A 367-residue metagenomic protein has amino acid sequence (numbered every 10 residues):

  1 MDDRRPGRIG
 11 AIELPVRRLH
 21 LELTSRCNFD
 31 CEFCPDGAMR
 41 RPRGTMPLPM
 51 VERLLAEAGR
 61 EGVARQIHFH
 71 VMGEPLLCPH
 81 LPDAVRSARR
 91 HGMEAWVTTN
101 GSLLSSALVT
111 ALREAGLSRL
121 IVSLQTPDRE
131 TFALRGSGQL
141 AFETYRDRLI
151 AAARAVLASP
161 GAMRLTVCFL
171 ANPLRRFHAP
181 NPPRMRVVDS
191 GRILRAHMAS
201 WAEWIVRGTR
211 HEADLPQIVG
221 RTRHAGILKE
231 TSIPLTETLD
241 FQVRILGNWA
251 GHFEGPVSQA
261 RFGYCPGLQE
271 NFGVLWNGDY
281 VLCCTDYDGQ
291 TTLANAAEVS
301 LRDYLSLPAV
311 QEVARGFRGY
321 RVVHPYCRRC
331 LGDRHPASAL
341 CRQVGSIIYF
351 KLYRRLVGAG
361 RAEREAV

Functional and structural regions predicted by a protein language model:
M1-R119, L134, Q139, E143 (+3 more regions): Conserved alpha-helical substructure of the radical SAM core
D2-P15, D279-V367: Flexible mid-to-C-terminal extensions adjoining Fe-S/redox cofactors in radical SAM and related proteins
L21, S25-N28, Q259, R321-H324: Processing junctions and N-termini across compartments
C27, C31-C34, C265, C283-C284 (+1 more regions): Short cysteine clusters
C27, G73, T99-G101, T126 (+4 more regions): Short, flexible loop/turn elements at secondary-structure junctions
F33, G37-R40, W204-R207, N271 (+2 more regions): Secreted/processed peptides and extracellular or luminal domains of membrane proteins
A38-R41, P127-E130, Q311: A short, flexible beta-alpha/helix-coil linker loop
E114-V299: Radical SAM enzyme [4Fe-4S]-AdoMet core and its adjacent flexible, acidic and glycine-rich loops/tails across
